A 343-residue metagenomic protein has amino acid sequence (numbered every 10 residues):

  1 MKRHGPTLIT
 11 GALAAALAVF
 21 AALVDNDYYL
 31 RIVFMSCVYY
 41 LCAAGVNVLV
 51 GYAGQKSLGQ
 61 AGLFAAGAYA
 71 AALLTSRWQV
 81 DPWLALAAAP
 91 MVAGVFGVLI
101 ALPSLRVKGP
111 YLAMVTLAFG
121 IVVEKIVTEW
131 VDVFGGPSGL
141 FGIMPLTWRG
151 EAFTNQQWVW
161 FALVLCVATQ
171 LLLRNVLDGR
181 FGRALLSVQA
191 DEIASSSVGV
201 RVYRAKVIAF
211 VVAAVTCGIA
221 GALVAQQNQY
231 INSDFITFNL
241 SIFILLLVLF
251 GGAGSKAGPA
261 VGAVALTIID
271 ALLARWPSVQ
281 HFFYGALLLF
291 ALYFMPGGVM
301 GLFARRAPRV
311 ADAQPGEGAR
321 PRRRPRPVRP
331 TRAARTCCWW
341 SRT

Functional and structural regions predicted by a protein language model:
M1-A18, A190, S197-R204, L273-T336: Cytosolic-side transmembrane-helix boundaries in multi-pass membrane proteins
M1-L41, A70, R77-A85, Q156: Membrane-interfacial amphipathic/re-entrant helices at transmembrane-helix boundaries
N26-R77, L102-T116, L185-V188, E192-S196 (+2 more regions): Single transmembrane alpha-helix segments in multi-pass membrane proteins
A61, K206-F294: Transmembrane alpha-helical segments in multi-pass inner-membrane proteins
W78-I121, V261-A263: Alpha-helical transmembrane segments within multi-pass membrane transporters and channels
F119-A152, G182, P296-R306: Extracellular/periplasmic helix-loop junction at the C-terminal end of a transmembrane helix in multi-pass membrane
F153-N232: Helix-loop-helix "hairpin" substructures at the membrane interface of multi-pass membrane proteins
S341-T343: Conserved catalytic Walker-motif region of ABC-type ATPase nucleotide-binding domains
